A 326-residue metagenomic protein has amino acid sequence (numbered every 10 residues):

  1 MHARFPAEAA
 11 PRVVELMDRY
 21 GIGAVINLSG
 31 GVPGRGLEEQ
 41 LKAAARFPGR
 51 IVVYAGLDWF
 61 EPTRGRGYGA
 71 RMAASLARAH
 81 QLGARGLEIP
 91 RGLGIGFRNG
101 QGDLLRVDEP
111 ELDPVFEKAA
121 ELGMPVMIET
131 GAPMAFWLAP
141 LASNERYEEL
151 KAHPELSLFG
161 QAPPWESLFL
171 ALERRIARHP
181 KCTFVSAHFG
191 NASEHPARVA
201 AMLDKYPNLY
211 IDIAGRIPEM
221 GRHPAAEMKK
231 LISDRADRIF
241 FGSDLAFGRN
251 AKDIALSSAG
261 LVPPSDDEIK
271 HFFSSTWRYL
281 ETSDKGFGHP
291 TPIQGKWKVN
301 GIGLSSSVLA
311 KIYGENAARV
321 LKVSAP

Functional and structural regions predicted by a protein language model:
M1, A24-N27, I51-G56, L87-I89 (+4 more regions): Hydrophobic faces of well-ordered beta-strands that scaffold small-molecule active sites in alpha/beta enzyme cores
M1-G49, A70, K270: An N-terminally biased module of ancient metal coordination in phosphate/nucleic-acid-related enzymes
R4-E8, V32-R35, F60-P62, G94-G96 (+4 more regions): Active-site environment of divalent metal-dependent phosphoester hydrolases
A7, G160, E166-R174, K181-P326: H/E-rich (His + Asp/Glu) clusters that bind or coordinate divalent metals
R12-L16, E39-A43, R71-A79, E111-V115 (+3 more regions): A general structural detector for well-ordered alpha-helical segments in enzyme core domains, enriched
L16, I22, A84, I89 (+7 more regions): Conserved beta-strand->loop/alpha-helix structural units within folded catalytic cores of enzymes with alpha/beta
I26-V32, G56-G65, E281: Active-site neighborhood of divalent metal-dependent phosphoester/pyrophosphate hydrolases
L37-L156, G160, P207-Y210, I217 (+1 more regions): Active-site gating/metal-coordination segments in enzymes
